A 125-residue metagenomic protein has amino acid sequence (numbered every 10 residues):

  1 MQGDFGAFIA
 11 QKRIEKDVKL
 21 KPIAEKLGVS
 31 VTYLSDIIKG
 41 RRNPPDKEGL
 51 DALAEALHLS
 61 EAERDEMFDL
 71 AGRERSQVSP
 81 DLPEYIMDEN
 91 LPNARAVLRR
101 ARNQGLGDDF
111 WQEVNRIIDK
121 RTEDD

Functional and structural regions predicted by a protein language model:
M1-K16, A96, L106, W111: A short, Lys/Arg-rich alpha-helix, primarily the initiator
P22-A24, L53: Short alpha-helical "recognition helix" segments of helix-turn-helix
G28-P44, A52: Recognition helix of helix-turn-helix/homeodomain-like DNA-binding domains that insert into the DNA major groove
E48-E66: DNA major-groove recognition helix of helix-turn-helix/homeodomain DNA-binding modules
G72-D125: Interfacial/linker helices and their anchor residues that mediate assembly or domain coupling
